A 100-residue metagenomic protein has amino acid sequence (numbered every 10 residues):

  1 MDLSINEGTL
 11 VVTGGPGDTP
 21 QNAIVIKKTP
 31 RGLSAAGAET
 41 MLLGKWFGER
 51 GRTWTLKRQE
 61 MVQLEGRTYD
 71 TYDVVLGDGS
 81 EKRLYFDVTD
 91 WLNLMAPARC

Functional and structural regions predicted by a protein language model:
M1-L42: N-terminal trafficking/processing presequences and adjacent post-cleavage segments of proteins routed to secretion
N6, K45-W46, G79: Low-complexity, intrinsically disordered/propeptide-like segments
W46-T55: Short secondary-structure junctions
K57-C100: Short, compact, well-ordered microdomains
